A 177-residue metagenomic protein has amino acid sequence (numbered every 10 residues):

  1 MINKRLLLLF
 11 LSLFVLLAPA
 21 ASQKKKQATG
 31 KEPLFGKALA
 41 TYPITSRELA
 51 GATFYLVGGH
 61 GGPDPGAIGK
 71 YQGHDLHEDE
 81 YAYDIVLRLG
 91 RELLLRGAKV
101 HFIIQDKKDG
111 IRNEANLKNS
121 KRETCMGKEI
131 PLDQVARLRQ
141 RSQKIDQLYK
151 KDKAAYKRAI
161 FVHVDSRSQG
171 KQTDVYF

Functional and structural regions predicted by a protein language model:
I2-F177: Catalytic-site microenvironment of enzymes that process N-acetyl-hexosamine-containing cell-wall polysaccharides
